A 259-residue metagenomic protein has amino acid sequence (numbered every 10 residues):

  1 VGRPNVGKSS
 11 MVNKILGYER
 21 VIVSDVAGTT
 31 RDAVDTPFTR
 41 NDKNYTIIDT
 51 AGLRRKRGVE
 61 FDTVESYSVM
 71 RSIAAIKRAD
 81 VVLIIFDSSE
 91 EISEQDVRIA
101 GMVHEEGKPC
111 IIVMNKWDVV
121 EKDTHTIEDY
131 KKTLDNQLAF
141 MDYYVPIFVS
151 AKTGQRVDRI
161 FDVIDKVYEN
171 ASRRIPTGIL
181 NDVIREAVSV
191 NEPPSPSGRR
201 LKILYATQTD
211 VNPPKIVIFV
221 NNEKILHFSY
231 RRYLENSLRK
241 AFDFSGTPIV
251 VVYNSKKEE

Functional and structural regions predicted by a protein language model:
V1-I48, L53, R57-S68, A74 (+2 more regions): C-terminal-of-GTPase-core extension/linker across diverse P-loop GTPases
